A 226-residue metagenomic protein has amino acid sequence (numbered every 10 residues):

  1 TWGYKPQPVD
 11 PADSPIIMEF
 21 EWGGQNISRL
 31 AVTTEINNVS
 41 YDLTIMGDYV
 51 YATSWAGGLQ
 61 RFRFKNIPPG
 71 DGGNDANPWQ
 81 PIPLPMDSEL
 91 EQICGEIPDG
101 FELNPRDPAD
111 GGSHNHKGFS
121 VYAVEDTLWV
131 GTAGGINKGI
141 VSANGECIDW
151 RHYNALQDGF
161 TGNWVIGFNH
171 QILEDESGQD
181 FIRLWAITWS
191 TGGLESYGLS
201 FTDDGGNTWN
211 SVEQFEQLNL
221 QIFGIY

Functional and structural regions predicted by a protein language model:
T1, S54-W55, G131-A133, I187-T188 (+1 more regions): Structural signature of WD-repeat beta-propellers
W2-T34, G72-G112, D149-G162, V212-L220: Surface-exposed loop and turn segments in beta-propeller and other repeat-based domains that flank or scaffold
N37-V39, N115-K117, L156, N163-W164 (+2 more regions): Beta-rich catalytic cores
N38, G57, N77, G134 (+4 more regions): Repetitive beta-architecture junctions, highlighting loop-to-beta-strand starts across blade-like repeats
L43, F119-V121, F168, I225: Hydrophobic core register within WD40 beta-propeller blades
I45-G47, Y122-D126, H170-F181: Residue-level detector of Asp-centered blade-edge/turn motifs that repeat once per structural unit in beta-propeller
Y49-T53, T127-V130, N137, S177 (+1 more regions): Conserved beta-propeller blade signature
G58-K65, I136-V141, F181, G193-F201: Structural motif
